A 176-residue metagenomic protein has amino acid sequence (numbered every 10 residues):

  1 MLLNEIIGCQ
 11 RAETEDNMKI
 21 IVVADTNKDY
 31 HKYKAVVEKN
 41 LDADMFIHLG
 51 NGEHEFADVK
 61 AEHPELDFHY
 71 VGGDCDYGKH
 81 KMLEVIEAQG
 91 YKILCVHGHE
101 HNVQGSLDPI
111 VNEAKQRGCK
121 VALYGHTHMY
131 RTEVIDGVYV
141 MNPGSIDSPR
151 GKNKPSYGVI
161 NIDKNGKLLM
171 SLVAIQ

Functional and structural regions predicted by a protein language model:
L2-E65, D76, K81, N153-S156 (+2 more regions): N-terminal active-site segment of His-dependent metallophosphoesterases
A12, M82-G90, R131-D136: Short acidic-hydrophobic surface loop/beta-edge motif
N17-I20, Q89, N112-C119, M141-Q176: Binuclear metal-dependent phosphoesterase catalytic core
V22-A24, M45-N51, H69-D74, L94-H97 (+2 more regions): Active-site neighborhood of phospho(di)ester-bond hydrolases with catalytic His/Asp-centered motifs
N27-H31, E53-A57, C75-H80, H101-S106 (+2 more regions): Active-site environment of divalent metal-dependent phosphoester hydrolases
P64-D67, V138: A short helix->loop->beta-strand "cap" motif at the edges of active sites that frequently abuts
F68-D108: Helix-adjacent hinge/juxtasegments
H97, H101-I135, V140, I146 (+1 more regions): Catalytic core of the metallo-beta-lactamase
